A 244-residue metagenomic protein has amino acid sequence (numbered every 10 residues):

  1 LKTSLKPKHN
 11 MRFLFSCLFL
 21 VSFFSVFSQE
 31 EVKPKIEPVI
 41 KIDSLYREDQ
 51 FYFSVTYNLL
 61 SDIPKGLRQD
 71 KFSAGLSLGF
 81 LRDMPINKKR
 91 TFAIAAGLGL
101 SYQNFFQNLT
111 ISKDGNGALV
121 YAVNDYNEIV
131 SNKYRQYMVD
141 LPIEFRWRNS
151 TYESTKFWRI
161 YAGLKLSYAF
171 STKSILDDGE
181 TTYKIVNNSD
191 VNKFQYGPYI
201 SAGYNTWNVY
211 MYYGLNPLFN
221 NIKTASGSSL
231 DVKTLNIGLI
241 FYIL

Functional and structural regions predicted by a protein language model:
L1-P34, L239, I243: Bacterial Sec-dependent N-terminal signal peptides
Q29-D83, Y242-L244: Short glycine/proline- and aromatic-enriched beta-strand/turn motifs that initiate or cap beta-hairpins
E37-D49, P85-F92, S150-W158: Short loop/turn motifs that connect adjacent beta-strands in outer-membrane beta-barrel proteins
I40, Y46, N187-L244: Predominantly the C-terminal beta-signal and adjacent terminal strand-loop region of outer-membrane beta-barrel
R47-D49, D70-L76, F92, R135-L141 (+3 more regions): Residues that define the transmembrane beta-barrel architecture of outer-membrane proteins
Q50, L59-L60, R68-Y126: Glycine- and aromatic-enriched membrane insertion/assembly motifs of diderm outer-membrane and organelle channel
P64-K71, F106-Q136, A169-G197: Extracellular/periplasm-exposed beta-strand and loop segments of Gram-negative cell-envelope proteins, dominated by
L78-M84, L98-L100, L141-N149, A162-L166 (+3 more regions): Residues on the lipid-exposed face of transmembrane beta-strands in outer-membrane beta-barrel proteins
